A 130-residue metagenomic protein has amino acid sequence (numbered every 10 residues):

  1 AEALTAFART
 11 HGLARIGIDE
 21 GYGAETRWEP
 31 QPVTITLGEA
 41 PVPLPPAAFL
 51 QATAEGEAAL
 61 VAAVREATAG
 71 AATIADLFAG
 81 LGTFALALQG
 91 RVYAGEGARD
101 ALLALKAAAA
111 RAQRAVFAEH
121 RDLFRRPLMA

Functional and structural regions predicted by a protein language model:
A1-A130: Accessory RNA-recognition modules of RNA-modification enzymes
